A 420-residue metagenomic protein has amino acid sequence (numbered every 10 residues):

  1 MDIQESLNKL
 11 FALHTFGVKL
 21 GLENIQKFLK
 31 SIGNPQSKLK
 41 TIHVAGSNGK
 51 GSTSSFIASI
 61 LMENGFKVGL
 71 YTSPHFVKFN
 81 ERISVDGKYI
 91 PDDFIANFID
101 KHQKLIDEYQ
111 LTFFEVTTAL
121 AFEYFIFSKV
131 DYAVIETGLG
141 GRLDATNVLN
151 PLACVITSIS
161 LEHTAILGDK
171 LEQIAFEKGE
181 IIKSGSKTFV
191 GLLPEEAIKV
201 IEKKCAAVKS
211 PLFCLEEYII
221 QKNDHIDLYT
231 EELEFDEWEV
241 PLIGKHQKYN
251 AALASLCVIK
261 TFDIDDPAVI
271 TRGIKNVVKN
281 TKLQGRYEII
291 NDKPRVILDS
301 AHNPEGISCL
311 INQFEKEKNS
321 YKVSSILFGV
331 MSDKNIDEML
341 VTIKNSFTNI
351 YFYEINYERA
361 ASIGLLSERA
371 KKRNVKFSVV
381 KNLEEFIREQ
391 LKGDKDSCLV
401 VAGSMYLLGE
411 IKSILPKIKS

Functional and structural regions predicted by a protein language model:
M1-N48, S52-K67, F76-K78, D93 (+2 more regions): N-terminal leader/targeting and accessory segments in enzymes
F16, L22, Q26-S37, E63-L149 (+1 more regions): ATP-dependent carboxylate-amine ligase catalytic core
S37-K38, F127, Y132-T137, D144-V155 (+3 more regions): Nucleotide phosphate-binding/pyrophosphate-handling subdomain across enzymes that bind or process nucleotide phosphates
T117-I166, I198-E237: Extended acidic/charged loop-beta regions that coordinate divalent cations and stabilize anionic phosphate/carboxylate
A153-T157, S186-V190, F352: Conserved beta-strand/loop subsegment of P-loop NTPase cores
A175-S184: Membrane-proximal helix-turn-helix segments that form the acceptor-binding/catalytic region of lipid-linked
P194-K204, K209-L212, K222-D224, R295-L298 (+2 more regions): C-terminal helical cap/extension that packs against the catalytic core of soluble nucleotide-cofactor enzymes
F386-P416: A glycine-rich beta-strand to alpha-helix segment that forms a phosphate/ribose-binding loop at ligand/cofactor sites
